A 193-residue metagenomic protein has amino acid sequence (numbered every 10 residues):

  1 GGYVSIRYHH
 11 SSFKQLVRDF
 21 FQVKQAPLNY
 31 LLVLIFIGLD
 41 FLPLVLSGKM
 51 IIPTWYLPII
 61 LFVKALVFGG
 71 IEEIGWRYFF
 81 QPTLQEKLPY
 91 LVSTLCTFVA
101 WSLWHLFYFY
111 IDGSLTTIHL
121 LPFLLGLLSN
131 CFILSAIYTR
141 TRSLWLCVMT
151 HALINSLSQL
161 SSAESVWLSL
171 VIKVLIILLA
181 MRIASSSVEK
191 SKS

Functional and structural regions predicted by a protein language model:
G1-G69, T139, Q159-S193: Specific transmembrane helices
L34, F62, L66, G70 (+5 more regions): Residue-level signature of the transmembrane alpha-helical core of multi-pass small-molecule transporters
I37-V45, F98-Y108, A152-L160: Aromatic-anchored segments of alpha-helical transmembrane domains
G70, I74, L106-F109, S129-S135 (+1 more regions): Transmembrane alpha-helical segments that form the membrane-embedded catalytic/substrate-channel core of multi-pass
G70-G75, F79-F80, L84, L103 (+3 more regions): Active-site His/Glu-centered metal-binding helix of metallohydrolases
I71-F98, T139-S143: Membrane-interface helix/loop boundary segments of multi-pass membrane proteins
F109-L121: Interfacial helix-loop-helix junctions of multi-pass membrane proteins
H119-V174: Functionally important transmembrane alpha-helices
